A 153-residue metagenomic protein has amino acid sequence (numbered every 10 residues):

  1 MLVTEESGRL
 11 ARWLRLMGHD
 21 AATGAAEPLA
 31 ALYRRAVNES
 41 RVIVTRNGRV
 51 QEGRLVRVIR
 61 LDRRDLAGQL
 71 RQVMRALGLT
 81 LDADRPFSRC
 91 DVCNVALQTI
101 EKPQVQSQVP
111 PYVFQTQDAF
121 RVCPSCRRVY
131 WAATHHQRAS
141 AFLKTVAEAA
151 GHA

Functional and structural regions predicted by a protein language model:
M1-M17, T116-A119, A132-A153: Extended interfacial segments that mediate partner engagement and assembly in macromolecular machines
M1-R85: Long, charged N-terminal interaction/targeting segments
D84-S88, Q115-D118: Flanking scaffold residues of small Cys/His-coordinated metal-binding clusters
F87, L97, Q106: SIR2/sirtuin NAD+-dependent deacylase catalytic core
S88-C90, E101: Short, glycine-/small-residue-rich phosphate/pyrophosphate-handling segment
C90-C93, C123-C126: Short cysteine-rich clusters marking metal-coordination/redox-active sites
V95-T99, W131: Short functional micro-motifs and their immediate structural scaffolds
S107-F120: Short linker/helix segments within small regulatory modules
